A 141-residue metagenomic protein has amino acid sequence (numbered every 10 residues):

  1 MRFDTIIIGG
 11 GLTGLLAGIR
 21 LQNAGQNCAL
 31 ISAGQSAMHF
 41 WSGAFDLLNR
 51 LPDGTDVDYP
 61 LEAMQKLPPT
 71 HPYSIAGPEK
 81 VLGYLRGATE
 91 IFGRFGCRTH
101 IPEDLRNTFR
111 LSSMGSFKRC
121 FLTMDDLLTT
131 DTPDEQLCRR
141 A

Functional and structural regions predicted by a protein language model:
R2-D4, G25-N27, P133-A141: Residues that mark the start of a beta-strand
F3-L30: N-terminal Rossmann-like FAD-binding beta1-loop-alpha1 element of flavoenzymes
L12-L16, N23, S42, A76-G83: Conserved active-site and cofactor/substrate-binding residues in soluble primary-metabolism enzymes
G18, L51-D53, L127: A generic structural micro-environment signature that highlights single residues at secondary-structure boundaries
G18, L61, R86-T89: Short glycine-/small-residue-rich flexible loop motifs, especially phosphate/cofactor-binding loops
R20-A33, V81, G96-P102: Charged, low-complexity, helix/coiled-coil-prone segments
A33-P69, Y73: Conserved N-terminal glycine-rich FAD pyrophosphate-binding loop of Rossmann-like flavoproteins
Y73-R139: Feature captures the FAD/FMN-dependent oxidoreductase FAD-binding
